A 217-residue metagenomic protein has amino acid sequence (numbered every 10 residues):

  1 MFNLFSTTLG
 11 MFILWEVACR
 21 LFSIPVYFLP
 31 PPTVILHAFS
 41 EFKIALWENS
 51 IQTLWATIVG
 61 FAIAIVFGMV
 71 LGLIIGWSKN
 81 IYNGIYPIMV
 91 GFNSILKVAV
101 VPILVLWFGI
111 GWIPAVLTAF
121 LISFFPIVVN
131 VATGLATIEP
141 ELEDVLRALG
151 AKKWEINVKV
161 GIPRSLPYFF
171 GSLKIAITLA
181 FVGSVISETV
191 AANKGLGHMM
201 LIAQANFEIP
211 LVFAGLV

Functional and structural regions predicted by a protein language model:
F2, S6, G10-L14, W47 (+4 more regions): Hydrophobic alpha-helical transmembrane segments of multipass integral membrane proteins, especially permease/channel
L21-I63: Periplasmic/extracellular loop-to-transmembrane helix junction in inner-membrane transport proteins
S23, I75-K79, F108-I110, I122 (+1 more regions): Short helix-capping/hinge motifs at transmembrane helix termini and TM-loop junctions
P30-E41, A191-Q204: Short hydrophobic, aromatic-rich alpha-helical segments embedded in or entering the lipid bilayer of multi-pass
V70-V105, A119, V129-A136: Cytoplasmic-entry segments and transmembrane alpha-helices of multi-pass inner-membrane transporters
I95, L135-E141, V145-S165, A205: Short helix-to-coil transition segments within interhelical loops that connect adjacent transmembrane helices
L117, L121, W154-I186, F213: Transmembrane alpha-helices
H198-V217: Hydrophobic alpha-helical transmembrane segments of polytopic membrane proteins
